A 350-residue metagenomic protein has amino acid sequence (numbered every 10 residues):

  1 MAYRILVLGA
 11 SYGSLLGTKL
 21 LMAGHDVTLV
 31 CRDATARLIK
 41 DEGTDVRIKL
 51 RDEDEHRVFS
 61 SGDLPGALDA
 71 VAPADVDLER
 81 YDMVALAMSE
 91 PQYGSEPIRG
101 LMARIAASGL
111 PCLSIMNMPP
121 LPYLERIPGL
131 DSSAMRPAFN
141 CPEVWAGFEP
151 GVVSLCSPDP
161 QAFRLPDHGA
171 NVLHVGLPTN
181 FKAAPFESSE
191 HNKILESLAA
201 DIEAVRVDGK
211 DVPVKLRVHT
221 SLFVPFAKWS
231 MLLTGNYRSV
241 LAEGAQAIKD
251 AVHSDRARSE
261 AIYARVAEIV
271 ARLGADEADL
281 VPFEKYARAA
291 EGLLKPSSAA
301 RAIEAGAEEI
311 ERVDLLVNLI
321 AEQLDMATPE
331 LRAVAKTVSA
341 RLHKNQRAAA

Functional and structural regions predicted by a protein language model:
M1-R51, L121: NAD(P)+-binding Rossmann beta1-loop-alpha1 motif at the extreme N-terminus of oxidoreductases
L21-M22, A106, A271, E322: Anion (oxyanion) recognition and catalysis
T28-Y81, M102: Conserved N-terminal Rossmann-fold NAD(P) cofactor-binding segment
A34, E96, S189, K193 (+6 more regions): Conserved active-site and cofactor/substrate-binding residues in soluble primary-metabolism enzymes
D75-P120: Rossmann-fold NAD(P) dinucleotide-binding segment
E79, L113-S230, T234-G235: Rossmann-fold dinucleotide-binding core
N180-F181, E187-A302: C-terminal substrate-binding/catalytic lobe of Rossmann-fold NAD(P)-dependent dehydrogenases
A267-A350: C-terminal active-site/capping subdomain that shapes the small-molecule cofactor and substrate pocket of enzyme
